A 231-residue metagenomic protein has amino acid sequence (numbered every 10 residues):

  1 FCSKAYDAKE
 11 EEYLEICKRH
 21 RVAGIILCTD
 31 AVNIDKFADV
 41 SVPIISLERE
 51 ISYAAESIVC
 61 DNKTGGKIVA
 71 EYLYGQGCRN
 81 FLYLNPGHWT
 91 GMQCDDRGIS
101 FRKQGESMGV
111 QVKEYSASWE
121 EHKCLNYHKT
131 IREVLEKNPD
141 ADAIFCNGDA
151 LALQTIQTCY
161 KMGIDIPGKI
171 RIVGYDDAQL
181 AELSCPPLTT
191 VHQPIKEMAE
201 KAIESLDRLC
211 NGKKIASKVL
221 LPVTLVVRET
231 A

Functional and structural regions predicted by a protein language model:
F1-A8, E114-L125: Short beta->alpha junction loops
F1-E71, E136-N138: Alpha-helical recognition/docking segments in bacterial nutrient-uptake and carbohydrate-utilization systems
C17-C28, L82-N85, A117, N138-G148 (+1 more regions): Periplasmic-binding protein-like
A31-N33, W89, R97, A150-A152: Alpha-helix capping/helix-boundary segments
I58-Y83, R102-K103, C124-R132, A152 (+1 more regions): Hydrophobic alpha-helical segments within soluble ligand-binding/sensing domains
K67-V110, E114, S217-T230: An alpha-beta-alpha
H128, R132-A231: Flexible loop/turn connectors
